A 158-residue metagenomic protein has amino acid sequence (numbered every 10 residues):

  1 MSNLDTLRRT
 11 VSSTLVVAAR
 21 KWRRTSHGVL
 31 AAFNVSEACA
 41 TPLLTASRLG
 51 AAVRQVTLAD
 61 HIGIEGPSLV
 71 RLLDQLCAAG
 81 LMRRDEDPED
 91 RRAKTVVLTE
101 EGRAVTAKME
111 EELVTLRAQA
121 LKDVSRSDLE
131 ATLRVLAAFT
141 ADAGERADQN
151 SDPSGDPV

Functional and structural regions predicted by a protein language model:
M1-F33: N-terminal leader segment of winged-helix/HTH proteins
M1-T6, S127-V158: C-terminal regulatory/oligomerization modules of transcriptional regulators
L7, V11, A38-C39, R54 (+1 more regions): N-terminal positioning helix adjacent to the helix-turn-helix/winged-helix DNA-binding module
T10, T14, T25, T41-T45 (+2 more regions): Pre-recognition alpha-helix immediately N-terminal to the DNA-recognition helix within helix-turn-helix or winged-helix
S13, V17, D60, P67 (+1 more regions): A generic "alpha-helical surface" signal
V16, L44-R48, E110, A137: Short, locally clustered residues in the helix-turn-helix/winged-helix DNA-binding domain
R20-S68, A79: N-terminal helix-turn-helix DNA-binding core of bacterial DNA-binding proteins
R23, D74-R134, A141: Charged, amphipathic alpha-helical coiled-coil/dimerization segments
